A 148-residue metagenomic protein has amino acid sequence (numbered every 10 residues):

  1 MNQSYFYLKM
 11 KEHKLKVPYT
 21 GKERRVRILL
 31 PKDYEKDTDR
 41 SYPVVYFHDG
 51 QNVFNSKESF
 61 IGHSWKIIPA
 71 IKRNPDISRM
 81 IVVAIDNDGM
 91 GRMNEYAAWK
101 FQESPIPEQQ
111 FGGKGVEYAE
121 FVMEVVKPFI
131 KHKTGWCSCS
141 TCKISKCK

Functional and structural regions predicted by a protein language model:
M1-K148: Non-catalytic cap/lid and distal C-terminal segments of serine-dependent acyl enzymes
